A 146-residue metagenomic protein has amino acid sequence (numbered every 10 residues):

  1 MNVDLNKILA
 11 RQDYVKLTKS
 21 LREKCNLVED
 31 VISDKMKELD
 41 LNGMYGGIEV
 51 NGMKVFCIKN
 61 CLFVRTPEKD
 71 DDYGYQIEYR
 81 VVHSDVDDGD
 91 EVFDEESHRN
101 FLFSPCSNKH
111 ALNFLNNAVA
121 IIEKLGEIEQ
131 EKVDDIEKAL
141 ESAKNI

Functional and structural regions predicted by a protein language model:
M1, N145-I146: Short intrinsically disordered terminal tails
M1-M53, L115-A139: Contiguous, amphipathic alpha-helical segments that mediate oligomerization or scaffolding in large protein assemblies
K19, E68, R80-S84, H98 (+2 more regions): Short linear sequence elements within intrinsically disordered, low-complexity coil regions
D30-F93: Amphipathic, interaction-prone secondary-structure segments
G89-N145: Mid-to-C-terminal oligomerization/interaction "stalk" domains of large proteins
